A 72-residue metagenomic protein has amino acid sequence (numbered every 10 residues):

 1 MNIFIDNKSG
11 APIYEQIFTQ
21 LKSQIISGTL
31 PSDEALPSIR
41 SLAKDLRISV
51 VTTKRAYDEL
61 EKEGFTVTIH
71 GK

Functional and structural regions predicted by a protein language model:
M1-A35, S41: Extreme N-terminal segment that seeds HTH/winged-HTH DNA-binding domains in transcriptional regulators
I5, F65-T66: Short secondary-structure boundary/capping segments
T29-L30, E59, G64-F65: Short hinge/loop at the helix->beta-strand junction immediately C-terminal to the helix-turn-helix recognition helix
A35-L46, L60: A short alpha-helical element within helix-turn-helix/winged-helix DNA-binding domains across DNA-binding proteins
L36, T68-K72: Short, Lys/Arg-rich nucleic-acid/phosphate-binding segment
